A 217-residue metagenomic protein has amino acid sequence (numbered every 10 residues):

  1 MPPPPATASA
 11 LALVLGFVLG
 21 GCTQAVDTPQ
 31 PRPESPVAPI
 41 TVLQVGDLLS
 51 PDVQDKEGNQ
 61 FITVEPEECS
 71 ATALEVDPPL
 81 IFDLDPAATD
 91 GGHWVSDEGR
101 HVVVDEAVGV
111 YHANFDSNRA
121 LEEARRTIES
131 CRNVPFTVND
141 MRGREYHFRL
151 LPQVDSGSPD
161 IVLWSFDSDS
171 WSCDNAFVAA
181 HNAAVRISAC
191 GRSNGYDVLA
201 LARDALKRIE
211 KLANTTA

Functional and structural regions predicted by a protein language model:
M1-L11: Bacterial N-terminal signal peptides that target proteins for export
V18-G21: C-terminal motif of bacterial Sec signal peptides marking the signal peptidase cleavage site
T23-V26: Bacterial signal peptide processing site
T28, E75-V76, T137, A179 (+1 more regions): Secreted/processed peptides and extracellular or luminal domains of membrane proteins
P31-S50: Post-signal peptide N-terminal segment of mature Sec-exported envelope proteins
P51-S172, L201-A217: A small/polar (G/S/T-enriched), proline-flanked helix-loop surface module common in exported/cell-envelope proteins
V104-A107, V178-G191: Short, well-ordered beta-strand elements
I187-R203: A short acidic/glycine-rich loop-to-helix N-cap element
